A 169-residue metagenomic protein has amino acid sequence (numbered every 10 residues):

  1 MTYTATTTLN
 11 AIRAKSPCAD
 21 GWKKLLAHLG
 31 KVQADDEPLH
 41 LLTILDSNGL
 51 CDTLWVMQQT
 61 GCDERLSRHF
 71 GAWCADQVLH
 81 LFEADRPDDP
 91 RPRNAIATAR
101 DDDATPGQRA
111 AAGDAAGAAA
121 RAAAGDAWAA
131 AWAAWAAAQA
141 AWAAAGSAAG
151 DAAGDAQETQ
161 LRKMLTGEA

Functional and structural regions predicted by a protein language model:
M1-A169: Short, glycine-biased loop/turn motifs at secondary-structure junctions and in low-complexity Ser/Thr/Pro-rich termini
